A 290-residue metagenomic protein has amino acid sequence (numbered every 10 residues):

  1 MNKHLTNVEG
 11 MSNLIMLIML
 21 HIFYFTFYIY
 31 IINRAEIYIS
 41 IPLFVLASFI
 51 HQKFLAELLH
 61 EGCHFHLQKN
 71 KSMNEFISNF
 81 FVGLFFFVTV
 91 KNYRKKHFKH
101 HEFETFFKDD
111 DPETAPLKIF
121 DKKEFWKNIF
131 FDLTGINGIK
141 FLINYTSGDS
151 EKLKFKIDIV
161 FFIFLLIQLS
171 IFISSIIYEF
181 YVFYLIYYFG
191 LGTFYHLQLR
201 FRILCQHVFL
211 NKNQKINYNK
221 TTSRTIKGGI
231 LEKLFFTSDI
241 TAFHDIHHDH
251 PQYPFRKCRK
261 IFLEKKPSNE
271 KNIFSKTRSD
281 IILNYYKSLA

Functional and structural regions predicted by a protein language model:
M1-I50, L58, G83-F189, Q252-A290: Non-catalytic, topology-defining segments of multipass membrane proteins
T6, N33-A35, L67-K71, G228-G229: Helix-boundary and loop/linker segments of multi-pass membrane transporters
S48-L59, T89-K91, G138-F141, Y187-I216 (+1 more regions): Transmembrane alpha-helical segments that form the membrane-embedded catalytic/substrate-channel core of multi-pass
L55-H64, Y93-T105, I203-F209, T237-Y253: Histidine-centered catalytic micro-motifs
L58-I77, K108, E113-T114: Aspartate-rich (DDxxD/NDxxD/DxxxD) Mg2+/diphosphate-binding motifs and their adjoining helix-loop segments
Q68, S72-E75, R94-K99, W126-I136 (+3 more regions): Juxtamembrane/interfacial segments around transmembrane helices
N79-F80, D245: A general alpha-helix detector
F80, K220-I240: Cytosolic juxtamembrane regulatory segments of multi-pass membrane proteins
